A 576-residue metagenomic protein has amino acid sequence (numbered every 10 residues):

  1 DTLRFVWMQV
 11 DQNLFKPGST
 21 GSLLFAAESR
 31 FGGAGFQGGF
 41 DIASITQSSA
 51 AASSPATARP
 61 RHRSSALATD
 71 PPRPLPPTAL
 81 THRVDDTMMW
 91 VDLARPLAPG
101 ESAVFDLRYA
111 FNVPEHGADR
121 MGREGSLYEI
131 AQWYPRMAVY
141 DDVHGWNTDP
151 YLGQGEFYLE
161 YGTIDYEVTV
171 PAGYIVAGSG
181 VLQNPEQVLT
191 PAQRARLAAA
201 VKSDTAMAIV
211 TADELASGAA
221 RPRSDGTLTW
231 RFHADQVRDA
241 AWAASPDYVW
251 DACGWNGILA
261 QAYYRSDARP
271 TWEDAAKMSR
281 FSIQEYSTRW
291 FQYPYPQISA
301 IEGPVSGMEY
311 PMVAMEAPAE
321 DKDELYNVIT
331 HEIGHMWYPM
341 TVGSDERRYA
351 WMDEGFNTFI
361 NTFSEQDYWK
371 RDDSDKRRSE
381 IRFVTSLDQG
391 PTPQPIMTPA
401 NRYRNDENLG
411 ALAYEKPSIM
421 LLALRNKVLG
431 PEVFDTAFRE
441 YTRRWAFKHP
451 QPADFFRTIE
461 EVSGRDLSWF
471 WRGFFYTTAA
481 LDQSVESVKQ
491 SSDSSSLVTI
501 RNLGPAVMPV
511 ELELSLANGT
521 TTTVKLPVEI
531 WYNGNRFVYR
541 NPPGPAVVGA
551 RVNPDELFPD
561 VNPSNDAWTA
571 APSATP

Functional and structural regions predicted by a protein language model:
D1, M8-Q12, L93, E101-E115 (+3 more regions): Short, hydrophobic/aromatic-enriched beta-strand segments in well-ordered soluble domains
T20-F25, A110-I164, N184-P185, E556-P576: Glycine/proline-rich low-complexity spacer/linker segments in large multi-domain proteins
S29-S126, S217-D225, T229-W230, Y532-P545 (+2 more regions): A surface-exposed beta-strand-loop module
V139-W146, L152-T330, E354, F359: Hydrophobic helix-coil surface modules that form long, contiguous segments used for peptide/substrate interaction
A177, L481-Q483, V488-N553: Beta-strand-rich binding/interaction modules
E273, A314-S379, F438-R439: Zinc-dependent metallopeptidase catalytic helix centered on the HExxH motif and its immediate flanking segment
R348, E354-A423, K427-V428, W445-A446: Acidic/His/Gly-enriched intrinsically disordered linker/tail segments that often contain short helix/coil "MoRF-like"
N401, G410-S496: Amphipathic alpha-helical substructures
